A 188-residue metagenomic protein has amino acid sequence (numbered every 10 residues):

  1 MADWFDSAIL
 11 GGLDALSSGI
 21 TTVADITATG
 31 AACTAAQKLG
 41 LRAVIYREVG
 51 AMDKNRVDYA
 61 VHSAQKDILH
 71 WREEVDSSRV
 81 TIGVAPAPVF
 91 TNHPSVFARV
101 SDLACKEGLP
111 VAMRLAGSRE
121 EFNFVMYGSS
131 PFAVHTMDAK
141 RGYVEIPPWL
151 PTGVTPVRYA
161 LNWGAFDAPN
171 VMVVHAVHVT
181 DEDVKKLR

Functional and structural regions predicted by a protein language model:
M1-G40, S63-S77: Alpha-helical scaffold segments that flank or form the walls of functional sites
M1-W4, F166, R188: Short intrinsically disordered, low-complexity coil segments enriched in acidic
A2, I9-L10, G30, P94 (+3 more regions): Residue-level marker for well-ordered alpha-helical positions
V23-G30, F90-T91, A176-T180: Short beta->alpha connector loops
C33-V174: Metal-coordinating catalytic core of metallo-dependent amide/deamination hydrolases
V179-R188: Long hydrophobic segments that form regular secondary structure
